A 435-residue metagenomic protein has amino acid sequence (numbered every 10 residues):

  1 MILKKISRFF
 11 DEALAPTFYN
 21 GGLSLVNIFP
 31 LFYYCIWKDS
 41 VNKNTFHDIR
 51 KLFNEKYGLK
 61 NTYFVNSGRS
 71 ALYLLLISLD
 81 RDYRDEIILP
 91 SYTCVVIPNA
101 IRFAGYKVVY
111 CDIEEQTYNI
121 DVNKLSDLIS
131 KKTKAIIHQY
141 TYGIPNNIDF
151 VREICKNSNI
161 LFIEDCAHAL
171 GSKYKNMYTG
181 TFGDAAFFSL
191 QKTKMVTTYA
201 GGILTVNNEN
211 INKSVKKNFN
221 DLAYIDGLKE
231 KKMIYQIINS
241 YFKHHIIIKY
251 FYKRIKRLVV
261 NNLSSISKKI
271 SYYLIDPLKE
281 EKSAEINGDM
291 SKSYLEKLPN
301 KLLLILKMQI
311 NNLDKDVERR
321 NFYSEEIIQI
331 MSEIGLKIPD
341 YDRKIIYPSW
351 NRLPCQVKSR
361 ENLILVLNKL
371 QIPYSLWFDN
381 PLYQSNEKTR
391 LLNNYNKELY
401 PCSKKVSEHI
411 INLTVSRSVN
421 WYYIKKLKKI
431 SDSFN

Functional and structural regions predicted by a protein language model:
M1-D82, A104, D289, K315 (+2 more regions): Conserved PLP-binding active-site segment in aminotransferase class I/II-type PLP enzymes
F53, A71, I87, G105 (+9 more regions): Generic structural signal for small/hydrophobic residues in well-ordered secondary structure, especially within
L75-I129, L367: Conserved PLP-anchoring active-site segment centered on the Schiff-base-forming lysine
Q116-G227, Y235-Q236: Active-site phosphate-binding strand-loop segment of PLP-dependent enzymes
K216, L363-Q371, K426-D432: Short amphipathic alpha-helices in soluble, non-transmembrane regions that often serve as interface/regulatory elements
D221-I225, K279-S283, L313-P339, E361-L370: Conserved PLP-dependent catalytic core of the aminotransferase class-I/II
I225-M233, E326, D340-K344, N362-P401 (+1 more regions): Conserved PLP cofactor-binding pocket of PLP-dependent enzymes
P277-I310, N321-I328, P339-P354: Conserved glycine-rich beta-strand-loop-beta hairpin in the small C-terminal domain of fold type I
